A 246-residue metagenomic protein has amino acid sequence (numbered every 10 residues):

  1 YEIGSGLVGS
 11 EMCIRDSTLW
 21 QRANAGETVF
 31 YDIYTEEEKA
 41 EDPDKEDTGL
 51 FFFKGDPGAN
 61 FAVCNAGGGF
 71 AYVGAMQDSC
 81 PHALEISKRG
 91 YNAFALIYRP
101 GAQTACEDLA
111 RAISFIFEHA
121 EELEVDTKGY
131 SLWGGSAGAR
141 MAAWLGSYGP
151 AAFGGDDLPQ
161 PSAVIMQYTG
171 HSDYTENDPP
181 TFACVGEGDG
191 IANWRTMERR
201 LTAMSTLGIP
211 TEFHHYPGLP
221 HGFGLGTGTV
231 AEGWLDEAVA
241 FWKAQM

Functional and structural regions predicted by a protein language model:
Y1-G9, C13-I14: Single conserved hydrophobic/aromatic residue that forms the stacking wall/gate of nucleotide- or nucleobase-binding
A59-G68: Short beta-strand element of the alpha/beta-hydrolase
G74-M76, F94-E124, T227-G233: Catalytic nucleophile-loop/oxyanion-hole region of alpha/beta-hydrolase and closely related hydrolase-like folds
A75-F94, T202: Short amphipathic alpha-helix adjacent to the substrate-entry channel of hydrolases
E107, R111-D178: Primarily recognizes the serine-hydrolase "nucleophile elbow" in alpha/beta-hydrolase and SGNH/GDSL folds
A183-V185, D189: Short beta-strand/loop motif that positions the catalytic acidic residue of the alpha/beta-hydrolase fold
G190-R199: Conserved alpha/beta-hydrolase "acid-adjacent" motif
L207-M246: C-terminal catalytic histidine-bearing segment of alpha/beta-hydrolase fold enzymes
